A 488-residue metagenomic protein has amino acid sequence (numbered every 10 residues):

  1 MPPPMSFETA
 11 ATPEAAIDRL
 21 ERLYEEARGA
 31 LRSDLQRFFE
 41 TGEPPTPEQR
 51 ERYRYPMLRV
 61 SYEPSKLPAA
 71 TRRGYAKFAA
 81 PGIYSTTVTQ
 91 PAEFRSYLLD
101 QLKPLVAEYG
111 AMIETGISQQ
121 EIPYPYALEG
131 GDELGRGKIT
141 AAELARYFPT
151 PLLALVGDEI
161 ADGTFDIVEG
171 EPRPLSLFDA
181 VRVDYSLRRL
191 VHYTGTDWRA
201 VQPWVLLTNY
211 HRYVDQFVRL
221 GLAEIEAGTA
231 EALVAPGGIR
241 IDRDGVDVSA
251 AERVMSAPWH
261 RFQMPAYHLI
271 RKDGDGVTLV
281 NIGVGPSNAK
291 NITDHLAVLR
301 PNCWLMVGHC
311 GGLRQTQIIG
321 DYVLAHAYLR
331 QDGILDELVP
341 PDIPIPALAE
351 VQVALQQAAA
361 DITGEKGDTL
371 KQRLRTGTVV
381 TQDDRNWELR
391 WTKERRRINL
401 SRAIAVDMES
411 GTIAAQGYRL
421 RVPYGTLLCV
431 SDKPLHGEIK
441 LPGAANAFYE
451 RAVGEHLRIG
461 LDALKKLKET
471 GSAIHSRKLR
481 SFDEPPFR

Functional and structural regions predicted by a protein language model:
P2-C303, G311-R488: Accessory terminal and edge-of-domain segments that mediate assembly/interaction and cofactor placement around
